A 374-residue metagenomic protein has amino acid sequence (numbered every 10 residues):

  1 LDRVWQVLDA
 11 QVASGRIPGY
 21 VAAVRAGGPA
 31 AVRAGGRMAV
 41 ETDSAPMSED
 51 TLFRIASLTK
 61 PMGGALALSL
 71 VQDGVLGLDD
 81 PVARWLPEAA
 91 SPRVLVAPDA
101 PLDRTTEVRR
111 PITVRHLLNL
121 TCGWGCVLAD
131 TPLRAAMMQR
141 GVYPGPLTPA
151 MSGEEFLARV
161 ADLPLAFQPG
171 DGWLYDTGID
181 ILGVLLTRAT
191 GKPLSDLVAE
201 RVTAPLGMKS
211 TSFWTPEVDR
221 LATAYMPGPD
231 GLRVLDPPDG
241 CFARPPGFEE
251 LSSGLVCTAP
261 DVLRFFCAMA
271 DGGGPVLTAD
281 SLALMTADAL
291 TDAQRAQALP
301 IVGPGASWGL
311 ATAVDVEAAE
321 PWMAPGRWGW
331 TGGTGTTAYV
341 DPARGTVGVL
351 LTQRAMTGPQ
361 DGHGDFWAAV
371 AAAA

Functional and structural regions predicted by a protein language model:
L1-I55, V75-G77, R93-D103, G364: Short, conserved catalytic-motif segment at the N-terminal edge
L1-V4, I55, T59, G63 (+5 more regions): Hydrophobic (often cysteine-bearing) scaffold residues that line and stabilize catalytic clefts of nucleotide/cofactor
W5-L8, G28, R54-V82, I179-T187 (+2 more regions): Active-site SXXK
A31-R33, A338-Y339, G345-R354: Short, well-ordered beta-strand elements
V32, A90-E320: Short, surface-exposed loop or secondary-structure junction motifs that flank catalytic or metal-binding residues
A83-S91: Acidic helix-start/capping segments at beta-turn-to-alpha-helix junctions
G247-G254, R327-Y339, T352-G358: Glycine-rich phosphate/pyrophosphate-binding beta-alpha loops
R354-A374: Generic C-terminus detector
